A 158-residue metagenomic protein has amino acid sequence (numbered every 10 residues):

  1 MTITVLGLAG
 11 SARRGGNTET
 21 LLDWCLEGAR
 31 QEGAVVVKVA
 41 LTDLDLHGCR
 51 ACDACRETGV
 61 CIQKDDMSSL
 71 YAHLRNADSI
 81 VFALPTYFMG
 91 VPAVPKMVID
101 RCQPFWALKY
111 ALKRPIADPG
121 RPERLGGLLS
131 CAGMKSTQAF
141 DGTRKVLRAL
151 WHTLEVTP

Functional and structural regions predicted by a protein language model:
M1-I3, P122-E123: A short, charged/proline- and glycine-enriched loop that marks the coil->beta-strand transition at the N-terminal
I3-E32: N-terminal beta1-alpha1 ligand-phosphate binding loop
G10, L41, S130-G133: Cofactor-binding loop segments of dinucleotide-utilizing enzymes, especially the Rossmann-like FAD- and NAD(P)+-binding
G16-N17, H47, G90, Q138: Residues that form or flank phosphate/diphosphate-binding pockets in enzymes that use nucleotide phosphates
V35-A40, E155-P158: Short beta-strand elements in bilobed, periplasmic/extracellular small-molecule ligand-binding domains
K38-C61: N-terminal beta-loop-helix "entrance" segment that forms/cooperates in small-molecule cofactor or anionic ligand
I62-L154: Helix-loop-strand module that forms the ligand-binding subsite of alpha/beta enzymes
